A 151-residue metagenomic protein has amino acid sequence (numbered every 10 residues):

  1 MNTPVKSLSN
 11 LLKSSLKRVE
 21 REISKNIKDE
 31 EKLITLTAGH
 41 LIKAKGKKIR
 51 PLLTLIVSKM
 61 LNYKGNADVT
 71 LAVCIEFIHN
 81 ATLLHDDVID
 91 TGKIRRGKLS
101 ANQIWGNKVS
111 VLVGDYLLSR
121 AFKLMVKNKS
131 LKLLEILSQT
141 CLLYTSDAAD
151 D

Functional and structural regions predicted by a protein language model:
M1-I78, L84, V88-Q103: Conserved N-terminal diphosphate/IPP-binding helix and adjacent helical/loop segment of trans-prenyltransferase domains
L53, A121, D147: Residue-level signal for inorganic ion chemistry
E76, Q139-T140: Hydrophobic alpha-helical segments of small multi-pass membrane proteins
R95-L117: Divalent-cation-assisted or electrostatically stabilized phosphate/pyrophosphate-binding catalytic cores
L118-L124: Histidine- and acidic-residue-rich, metal-dependent catalytic cores
A121, C141-L142: Hydrophobic, amphipathic alpha-helical faces that serve as interaction scaffolds
M125-S138: Transmembrane helix-loop-helix
Y144-D151: Conserved small/polar residues in nucleotide/adenosyl-binding loops
